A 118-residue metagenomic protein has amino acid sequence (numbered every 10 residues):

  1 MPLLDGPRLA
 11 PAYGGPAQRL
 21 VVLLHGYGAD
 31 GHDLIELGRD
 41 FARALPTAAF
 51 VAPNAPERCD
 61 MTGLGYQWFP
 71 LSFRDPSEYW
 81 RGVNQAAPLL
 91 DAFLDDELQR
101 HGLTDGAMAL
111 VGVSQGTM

Functional and structural regions predicted by a protein language model:
M1-A107: Serine-hydrolase catalytic machinery in alpha/beta-hydrolase-like enzymes
V111-G116: Gly/Ala-rich beta-loop-alpha elbow adjacent to hydrolase catalytic centers
